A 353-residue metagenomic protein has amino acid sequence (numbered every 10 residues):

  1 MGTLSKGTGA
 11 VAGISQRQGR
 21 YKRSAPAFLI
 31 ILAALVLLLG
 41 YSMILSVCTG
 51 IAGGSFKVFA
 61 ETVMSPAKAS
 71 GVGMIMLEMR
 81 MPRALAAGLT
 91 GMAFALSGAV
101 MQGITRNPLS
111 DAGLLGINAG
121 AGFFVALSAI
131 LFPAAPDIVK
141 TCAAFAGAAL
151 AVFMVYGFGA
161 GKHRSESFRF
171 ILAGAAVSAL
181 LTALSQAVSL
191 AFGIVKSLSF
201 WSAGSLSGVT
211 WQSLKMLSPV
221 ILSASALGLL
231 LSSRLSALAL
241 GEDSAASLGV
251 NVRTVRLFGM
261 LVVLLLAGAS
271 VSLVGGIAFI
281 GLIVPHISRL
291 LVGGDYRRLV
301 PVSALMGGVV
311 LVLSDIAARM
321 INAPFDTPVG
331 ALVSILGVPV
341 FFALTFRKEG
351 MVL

Functional and structural regions predicted by a protein language model:
G2-L353: Alpha-helical transmembrane segments in inner-membrane proteins
